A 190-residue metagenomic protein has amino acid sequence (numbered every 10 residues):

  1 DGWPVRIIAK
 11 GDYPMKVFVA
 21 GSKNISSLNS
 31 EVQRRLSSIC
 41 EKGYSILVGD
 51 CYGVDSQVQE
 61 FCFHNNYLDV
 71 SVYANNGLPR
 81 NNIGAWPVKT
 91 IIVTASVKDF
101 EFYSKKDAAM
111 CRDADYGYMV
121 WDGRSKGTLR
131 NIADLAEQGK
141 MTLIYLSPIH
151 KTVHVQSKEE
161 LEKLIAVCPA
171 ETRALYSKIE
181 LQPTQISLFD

Functional and structural regions predicted by a protein language model:
D1-P14: Short, Lys/Arg-enriched N-terminal segments with co-localized hydrophobic residues within the first ~10-30 amino acids
M15-K23, G49: Short, hydrophobic/glycine-enriched beta-strand segments
I25-L181: Acidic/glycine-enriched connector segments
